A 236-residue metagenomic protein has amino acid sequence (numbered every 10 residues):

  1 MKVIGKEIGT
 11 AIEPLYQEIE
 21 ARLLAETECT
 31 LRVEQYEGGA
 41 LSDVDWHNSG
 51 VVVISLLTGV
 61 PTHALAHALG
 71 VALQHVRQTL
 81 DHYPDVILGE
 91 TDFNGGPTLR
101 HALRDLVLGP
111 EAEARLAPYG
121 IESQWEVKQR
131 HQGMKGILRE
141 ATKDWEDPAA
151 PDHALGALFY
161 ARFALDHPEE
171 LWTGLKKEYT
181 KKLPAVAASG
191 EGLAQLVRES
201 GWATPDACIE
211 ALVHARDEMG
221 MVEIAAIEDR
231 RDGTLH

Functional and structural regions predicted by a protein language model:
M1-S49, P61-T62, T98-R100, R104-L106 (+1 more regions): Auxiliary, metal-adjacent structural segments of Zn-dependent hydrolase domains
G39-W46, K135-E140, H236: Short, solvent-exposed polar/charged micro-motifs at secondary-structure junctions
V53-L69: Short pre-active-site segment immediately N-terminal to the catalytic Zn-binding motif
H63-A64, Q78-P110, D206, L212 (+2 more regions): Post-HEXXH active-site segment of zinc metalloproteases
H67, V71, L106-E113, D152: Non-catalytic, well-ordered alpha-helical scaffold segments
A68, A72-V76, L80: Catalytic glutamate of the conserved HExxH
Y83-E90, E122-Q132: Short acidic alpha-helical/loop segments enriched in Asp/Glu that coordinate divalent cations
I137-H236: Pan-zinc metallopeptidase signature
